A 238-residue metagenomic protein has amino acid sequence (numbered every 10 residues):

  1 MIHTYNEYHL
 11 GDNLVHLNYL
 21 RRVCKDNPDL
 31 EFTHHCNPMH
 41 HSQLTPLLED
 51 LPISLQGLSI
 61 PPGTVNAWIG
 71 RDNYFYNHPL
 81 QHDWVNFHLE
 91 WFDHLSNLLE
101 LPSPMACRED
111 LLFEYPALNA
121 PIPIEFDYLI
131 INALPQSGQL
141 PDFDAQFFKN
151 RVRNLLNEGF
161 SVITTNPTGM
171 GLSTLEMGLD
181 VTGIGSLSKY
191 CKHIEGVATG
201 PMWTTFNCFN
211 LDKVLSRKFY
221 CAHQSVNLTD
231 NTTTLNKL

Functional and structural regions predicted by a protein language model:
M1-H88, G183-L187, P201-N207, L211: Active-site and donor-binding regions of nucleotide-sugar-utilizing enzymes
Y5-E7, L17-K25, I130-P141, A145-V152: A short, flexible N-terminal coil/short beta segment enriched in small residues
N13, P141-D142, Q146-L235: Donor-binding and catalytic core of enzymes assembling or modifying cell-surface/extracellular glycoconjugates
V23-F32, E49-L58, N97-P104, N150-I163 (+1 more regions): Structural alpha-beta junctions
C36-P38, L134-P135, T164-G169: Glycosyltransferase donor-sugar binding loop
W68, I131, G196: Redox-cofactor binding/interface segments in oxidoreductases and associated redox assembly factors
H78-D142: Mid-sequence helix-capping/hinge segment at a functional interface
L238: An anion/pyrophosphate-binding glycine-rich loop and adjacent beta-alpha core in soluble alpha-beta enzymes
